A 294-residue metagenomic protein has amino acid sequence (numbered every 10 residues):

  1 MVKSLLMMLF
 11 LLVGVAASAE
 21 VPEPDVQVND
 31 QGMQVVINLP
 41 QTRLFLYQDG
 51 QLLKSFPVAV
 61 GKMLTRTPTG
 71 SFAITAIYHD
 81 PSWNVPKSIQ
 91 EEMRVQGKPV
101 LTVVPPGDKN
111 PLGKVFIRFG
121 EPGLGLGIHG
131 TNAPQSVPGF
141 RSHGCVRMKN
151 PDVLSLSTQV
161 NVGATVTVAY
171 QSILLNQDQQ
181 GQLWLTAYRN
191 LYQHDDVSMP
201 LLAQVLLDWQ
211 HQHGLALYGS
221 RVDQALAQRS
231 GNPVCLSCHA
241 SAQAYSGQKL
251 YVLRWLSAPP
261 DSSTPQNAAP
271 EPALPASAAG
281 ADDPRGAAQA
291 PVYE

Functional and structural regions predicted by a protein language model:
S4-G14: Bacterial N-terminal signal peptides
A16-A19: Boundary at the C-terminal end of the N-terminal hydrophobic targeting segment
V21-M33, L39-P40, K54-K62, P68-A73 (+3 more regions): N-terminal post-signal-peptidase region of extra-cytosolic proteins
V26, I89-A276, G280-Y293: Exported/periplasmic cell-wall-interacting domains
R43-L44: Gly/Thr-rich phosphate-binding beta-strand-loop-beta motif of the actin/hexokinase/Hsp70
R66-Q96, K109: Mid-chain, structured segments of secreted extracytoplasmic proteins
